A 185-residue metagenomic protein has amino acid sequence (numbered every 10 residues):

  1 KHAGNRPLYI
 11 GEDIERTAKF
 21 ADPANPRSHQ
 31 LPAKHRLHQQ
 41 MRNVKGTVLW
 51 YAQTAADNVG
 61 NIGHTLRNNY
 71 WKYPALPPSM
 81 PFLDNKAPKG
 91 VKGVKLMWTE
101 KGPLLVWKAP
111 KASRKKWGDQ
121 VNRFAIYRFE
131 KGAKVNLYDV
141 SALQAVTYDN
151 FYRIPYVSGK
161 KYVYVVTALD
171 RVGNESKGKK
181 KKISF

Functional and structural regions predicted by a protein language model:
H2-F82: Substrate-binding cleft of secreted/luminal carbohydrate-active enzymes
E12-I14, V48-A52, W107-A109, E130 (+2 more regions): Active-site proximal loops enriched in glycine and acidic residues that flank catalytic Cys/His/Asp and coordinate
N61-G118, R171-F185: Pro/Thr/Ser/Gly-rich low-complexity, intrinsically disordered linker/stalk tracts
G102, V121-A125, V163: Exposed beta-strand and adjacent loop surfaces of beta-rich binding modules that mediate intermolecular recognition
P110-Y138: Solvent-exposed loop/turn segments flanking beta-strands in beta-repeat/beta-sandwich domains
V140, T147-R153: Short S/T/G- and acidic-enriched coil/turn segments that sit immediately N-terminal to beta-strands in beta-sandwich
R153-S176: Beta-strand-rich modules
